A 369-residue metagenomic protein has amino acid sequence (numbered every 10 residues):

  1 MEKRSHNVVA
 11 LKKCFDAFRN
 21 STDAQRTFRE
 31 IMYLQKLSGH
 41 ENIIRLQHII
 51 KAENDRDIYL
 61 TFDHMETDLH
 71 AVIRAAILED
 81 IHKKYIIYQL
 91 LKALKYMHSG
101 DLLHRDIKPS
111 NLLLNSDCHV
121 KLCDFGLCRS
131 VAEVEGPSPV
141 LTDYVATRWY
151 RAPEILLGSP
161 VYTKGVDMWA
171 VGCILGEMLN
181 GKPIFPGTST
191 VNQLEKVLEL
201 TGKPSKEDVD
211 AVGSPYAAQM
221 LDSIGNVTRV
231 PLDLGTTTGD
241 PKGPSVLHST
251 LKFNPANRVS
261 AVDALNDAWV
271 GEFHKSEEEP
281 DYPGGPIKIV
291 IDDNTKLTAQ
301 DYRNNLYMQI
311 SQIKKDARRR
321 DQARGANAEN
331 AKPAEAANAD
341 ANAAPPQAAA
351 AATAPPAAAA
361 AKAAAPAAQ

Functional and structural regions predicted by a protein language model:
M1-D16: Glycine-rich ATP phosphate-binding loop
G39-H48: Conserved HxN/HPN-centered segment at the entrance to the catalytic loop of eukaryotic protein kinase-like domains
D55-D68: Conserved short submotifs of the Hanks-type protein kinase catalytic core that shape the nucleotide-binding pocket
I86-I87: Activation segment signature within eukaryotic-like protein kinase domains
H98-N115: Catalytic-loop of the protein kinase fold
L127-R129: Activation segment
K203-H248: C-terminal lobe substrate-recognition/regulatory segment of protein kinase catalytic domains
K275-D340, P346-A349, A354-A357, A361-A368: C-terminal intrinsically disordered, low-complexity extensions immediately downstream of enzyme catalytic cores
